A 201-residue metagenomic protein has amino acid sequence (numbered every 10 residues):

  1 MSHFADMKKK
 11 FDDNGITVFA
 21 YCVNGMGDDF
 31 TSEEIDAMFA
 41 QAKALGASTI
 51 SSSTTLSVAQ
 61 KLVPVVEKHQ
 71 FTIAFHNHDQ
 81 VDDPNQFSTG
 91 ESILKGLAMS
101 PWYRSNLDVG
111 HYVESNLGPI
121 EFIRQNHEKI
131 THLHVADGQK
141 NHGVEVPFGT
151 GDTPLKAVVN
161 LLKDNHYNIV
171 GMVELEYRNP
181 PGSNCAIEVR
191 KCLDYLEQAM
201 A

Functional and structural regions predicted by a protein language model:
M1-D6: Glycine-rich, proline-tolerant flexible connector loops at the mouths of alpha/beta enzymes
K8, N14-T17, T131, C192: A generic secondary-structure signal marking the coil-to-beta-strand transition
K10, N14-L107, V113-N116: Active-site acidic/histidine proton-transfer and metal-coordination neighborhood in alpha/beta enzyme cores
F87, L94-L107, V113-A201: Histidine-acidic metal/acid-base catalytic patches
